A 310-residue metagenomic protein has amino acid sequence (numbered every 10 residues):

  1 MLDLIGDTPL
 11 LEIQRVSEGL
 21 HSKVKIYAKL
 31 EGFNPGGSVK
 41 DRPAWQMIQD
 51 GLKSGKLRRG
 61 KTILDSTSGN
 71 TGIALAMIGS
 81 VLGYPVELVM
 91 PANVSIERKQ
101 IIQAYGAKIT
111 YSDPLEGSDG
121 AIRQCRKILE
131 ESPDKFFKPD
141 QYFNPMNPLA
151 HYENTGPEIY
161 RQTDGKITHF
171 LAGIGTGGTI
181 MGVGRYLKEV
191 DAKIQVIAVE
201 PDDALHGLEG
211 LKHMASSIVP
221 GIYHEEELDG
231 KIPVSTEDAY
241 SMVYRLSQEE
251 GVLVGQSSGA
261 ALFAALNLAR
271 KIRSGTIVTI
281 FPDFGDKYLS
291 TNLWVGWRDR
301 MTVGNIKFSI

Functional and structural regions predicted by a protein language model:
M1-I310: PLP-dependent amino-acid enzyme catalytic core
